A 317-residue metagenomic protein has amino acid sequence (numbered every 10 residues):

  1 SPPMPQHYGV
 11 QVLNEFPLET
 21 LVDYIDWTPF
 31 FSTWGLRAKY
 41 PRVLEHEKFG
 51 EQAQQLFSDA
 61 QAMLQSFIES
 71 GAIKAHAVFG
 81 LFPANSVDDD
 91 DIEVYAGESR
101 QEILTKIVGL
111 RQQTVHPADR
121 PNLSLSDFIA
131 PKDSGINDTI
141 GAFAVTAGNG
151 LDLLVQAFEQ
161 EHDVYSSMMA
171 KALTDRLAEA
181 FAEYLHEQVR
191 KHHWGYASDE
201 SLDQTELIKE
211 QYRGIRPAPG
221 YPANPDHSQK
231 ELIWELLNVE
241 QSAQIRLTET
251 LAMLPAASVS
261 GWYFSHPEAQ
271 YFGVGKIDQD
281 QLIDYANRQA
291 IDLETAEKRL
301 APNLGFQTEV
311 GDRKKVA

Functional and structural regions predicted by a protein language model:
S1-M168, A172, H193: Active-site loops and adjacent core secondary-structure elements that bind or stabilize anionic groups
R120-A317: C-terminal accessory domains/tails appended to large, multi-domain proteins
